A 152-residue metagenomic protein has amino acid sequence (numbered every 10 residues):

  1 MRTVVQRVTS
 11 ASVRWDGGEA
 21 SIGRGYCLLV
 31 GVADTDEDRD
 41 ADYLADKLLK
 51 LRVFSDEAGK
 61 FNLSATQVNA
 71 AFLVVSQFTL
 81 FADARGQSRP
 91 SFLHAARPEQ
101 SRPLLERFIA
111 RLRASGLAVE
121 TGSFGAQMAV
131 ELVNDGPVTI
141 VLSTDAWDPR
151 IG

Functional and structural regions predicted by a protein language model:
M1-Q87, S91, P103-G152: N-terminal, polar/charged subdomain of small-to-medium soluble alpha/beta proteins
H94: An anionic oxygen-ligand recognition environment, strongly enriched in 2H phosphoesterase
R97, S101: Short, conserved glycine- and acidic-residue-centered signature motifs in active-site or ligand-binding loops
